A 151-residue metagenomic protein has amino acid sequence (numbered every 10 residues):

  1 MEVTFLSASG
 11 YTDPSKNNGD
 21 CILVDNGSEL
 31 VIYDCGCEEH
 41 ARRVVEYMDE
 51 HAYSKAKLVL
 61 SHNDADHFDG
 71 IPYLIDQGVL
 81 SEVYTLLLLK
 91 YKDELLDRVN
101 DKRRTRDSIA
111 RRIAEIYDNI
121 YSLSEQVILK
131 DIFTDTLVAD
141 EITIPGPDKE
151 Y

Functional and structural regions predicted by a protein language model:
M1-H51: Conserved beta-strand hairpin/beta-sheet module of binuclear metal-dependent hydrolase folds, prominently
M1-L6, F68, Y73-Y151: Flexible, acidic/histidine-containing loops and adjacent segments that form or flank the divalent-metal
S7-S9, S15, S28, S54 (+4 more regions): Generic serine detector
N17-N18, N26, N63, N100 (+1 more regions): Detector for Asparagine
E29, E38-K90: Active-site metal-binding motif and surrounding structural segment of the metallo-beta-lactamase
C35, H62, G146: Conserved residues at beta->alpha junctions
